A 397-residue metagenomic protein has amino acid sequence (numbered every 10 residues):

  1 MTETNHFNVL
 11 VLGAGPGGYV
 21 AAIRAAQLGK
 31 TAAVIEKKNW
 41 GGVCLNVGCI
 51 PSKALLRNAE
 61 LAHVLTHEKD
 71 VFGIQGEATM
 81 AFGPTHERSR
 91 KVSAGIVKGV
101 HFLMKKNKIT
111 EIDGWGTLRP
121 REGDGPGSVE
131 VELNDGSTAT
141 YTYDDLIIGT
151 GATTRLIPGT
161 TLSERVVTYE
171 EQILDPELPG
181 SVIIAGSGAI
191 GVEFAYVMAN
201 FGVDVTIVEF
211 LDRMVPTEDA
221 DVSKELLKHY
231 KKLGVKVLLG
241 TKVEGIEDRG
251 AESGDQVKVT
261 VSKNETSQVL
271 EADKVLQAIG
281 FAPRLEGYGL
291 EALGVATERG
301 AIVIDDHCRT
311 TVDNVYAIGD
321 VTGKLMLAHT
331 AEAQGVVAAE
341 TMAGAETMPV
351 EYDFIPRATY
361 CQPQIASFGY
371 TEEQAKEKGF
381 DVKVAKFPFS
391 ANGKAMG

Functional and structural regions predicted by a protein language model:
T2-F7, I23-K30, I35-L178, L211-V215 (+6 more regions): Glycine-rich flavin
E3-G15, L178-G188: Beta1/beta-strand and adjacent pyrophosphate-binding region of the FAD-binding site in flavoprotein oxidoreductases
F7-V34, G191-N200: N-terminal Rossmann-like FAD-binding beta1-loop-alpha1 element of flavoenzymes
L10-L12, G116, T140-G151, A185 (+2 more regions): Short hydrophobic core segments
C49, I148-V208, L233, E291-L293 (+2 more regions): Glycine-rich dinucleotide-binding loop and its adjacent helix/turn
E164-L178, V269-G344: FAD-site-proximal beta/loop scaffold in flavoenzymes
D320-L327, C361, S390-G397: Glycine-rich phosphate/pyrophosphate-binding beta-alpha loops
A366-G397: Structured beta-strand/loop patches that form or line metal/cofactor-binding pockets in enzymes
